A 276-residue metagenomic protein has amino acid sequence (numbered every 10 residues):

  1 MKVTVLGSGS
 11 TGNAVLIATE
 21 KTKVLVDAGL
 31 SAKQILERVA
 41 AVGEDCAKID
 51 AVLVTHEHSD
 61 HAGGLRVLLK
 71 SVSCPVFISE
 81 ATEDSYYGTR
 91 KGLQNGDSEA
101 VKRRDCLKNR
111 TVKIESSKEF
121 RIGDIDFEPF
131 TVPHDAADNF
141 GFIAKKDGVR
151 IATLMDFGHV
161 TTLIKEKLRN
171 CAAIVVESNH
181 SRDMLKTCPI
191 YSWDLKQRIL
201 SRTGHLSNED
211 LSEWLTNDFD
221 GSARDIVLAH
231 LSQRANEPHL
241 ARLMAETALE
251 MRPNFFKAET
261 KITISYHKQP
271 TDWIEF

Functional and structural regions predicted by a protein language model:
M1-V42, F140-D156, A173: Conserved beta-strand hairpin/beta-sheet module of binuclear metal-dependent hydrolase folds, prominently
T4-A14, T55-L65, V76, Y87 (+1 more regions): Structured catalytic core of nucleotide-sugar glycosyltransferases
V26-G29, I49-E57, F77-E80, A152-M155 (+3 more regions): Active-site neighborhood of phospho(di)ester-bond hydrolases with catalytic His/Asp-centered motifs
K33-E83, A172: Active-site metal-binding motif and surrounding structural segment of the metallo-beta-lactamase
S59-A62, D84-S85, A136-A137, H159-T162 (+2 more regions): Active-site environment of divalent metal-dependent phosphoester hydrolases
G63-V72, Y87-G96, N236-L243: Metal-dependent catalytic neighborhoods of phosphoester/phosphodiester hydrolases
E80-G141, K145-G148: Metallo-beta-lactamase
T162-I264: Cap/insert and terminal regions of metallo-dependent hydrolase folds
